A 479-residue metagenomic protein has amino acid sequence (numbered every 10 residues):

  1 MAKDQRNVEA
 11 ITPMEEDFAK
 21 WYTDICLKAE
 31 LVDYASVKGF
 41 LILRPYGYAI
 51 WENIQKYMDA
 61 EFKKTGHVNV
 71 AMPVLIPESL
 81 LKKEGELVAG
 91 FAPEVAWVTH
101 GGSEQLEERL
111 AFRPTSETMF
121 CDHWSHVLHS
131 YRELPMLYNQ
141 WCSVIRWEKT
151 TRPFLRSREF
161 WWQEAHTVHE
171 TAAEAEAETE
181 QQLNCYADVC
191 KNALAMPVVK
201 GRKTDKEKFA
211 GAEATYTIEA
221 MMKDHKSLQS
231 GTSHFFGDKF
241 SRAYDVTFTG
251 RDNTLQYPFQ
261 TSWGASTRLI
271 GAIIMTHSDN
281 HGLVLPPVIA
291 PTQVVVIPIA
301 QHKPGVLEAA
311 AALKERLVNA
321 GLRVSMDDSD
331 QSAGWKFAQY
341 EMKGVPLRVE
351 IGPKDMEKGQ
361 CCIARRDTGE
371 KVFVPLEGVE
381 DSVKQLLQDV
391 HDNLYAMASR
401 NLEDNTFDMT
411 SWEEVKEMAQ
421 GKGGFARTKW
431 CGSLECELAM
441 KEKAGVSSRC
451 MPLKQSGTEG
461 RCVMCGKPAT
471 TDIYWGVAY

Functional and structural regions predicted by a protein language model:
M1-Y479: NTP/phosphate- and nucleic-acid-binding module
